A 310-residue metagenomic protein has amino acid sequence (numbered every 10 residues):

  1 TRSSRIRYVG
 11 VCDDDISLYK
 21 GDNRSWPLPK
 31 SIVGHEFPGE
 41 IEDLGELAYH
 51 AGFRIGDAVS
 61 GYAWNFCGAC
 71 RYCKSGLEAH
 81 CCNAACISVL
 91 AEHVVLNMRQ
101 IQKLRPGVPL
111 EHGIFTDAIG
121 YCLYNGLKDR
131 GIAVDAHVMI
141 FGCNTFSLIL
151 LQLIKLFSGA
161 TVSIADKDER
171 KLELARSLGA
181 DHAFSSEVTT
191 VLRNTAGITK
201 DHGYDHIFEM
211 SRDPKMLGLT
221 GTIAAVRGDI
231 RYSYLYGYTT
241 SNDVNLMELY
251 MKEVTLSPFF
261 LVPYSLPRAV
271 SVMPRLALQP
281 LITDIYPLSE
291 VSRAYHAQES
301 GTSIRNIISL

Functional and structural regions predicted by a protein language model:
R2-V9, D22-R71, R105-G107: Glycine-rich beta-strand-centered segment in the early N-terminal region that forms part of a ligand/cofactor-binding
D22, K167-D168, Y236, V262: Residues in the short beta-alpha loop(s) of Rossmann-like NAD(P)-binding domains
E36, D57-A58, Y72, H93 (+2 more regions): Residue-level marker of beta-strand positions
N65-F141: NAD(P)H dinucleotide-binding glycine-rich loop of Rossmann-like/cofactor-binding domains, especially the beta1-alpha1
P106-T189: Mid-domain Rossmann-like dinucleotide-binding core that forms the NAD(H)/NADP(H) cofactor-binding site
R130-V134, E173, L178-L256: Glycine-rich cofactor phosphate-binding loops and adjacent beta1-alpha1 units of small-molecule cofactor enzyme domains
G218-T222, P263-L310: C-terminal hydrophobic helical "lid"/dimerization subdomain of Rossmann-like NAD(P)H-dependent oxidoreductases
I230-R231, D243-L281: Rossmann-fold dehydrogenase core element
